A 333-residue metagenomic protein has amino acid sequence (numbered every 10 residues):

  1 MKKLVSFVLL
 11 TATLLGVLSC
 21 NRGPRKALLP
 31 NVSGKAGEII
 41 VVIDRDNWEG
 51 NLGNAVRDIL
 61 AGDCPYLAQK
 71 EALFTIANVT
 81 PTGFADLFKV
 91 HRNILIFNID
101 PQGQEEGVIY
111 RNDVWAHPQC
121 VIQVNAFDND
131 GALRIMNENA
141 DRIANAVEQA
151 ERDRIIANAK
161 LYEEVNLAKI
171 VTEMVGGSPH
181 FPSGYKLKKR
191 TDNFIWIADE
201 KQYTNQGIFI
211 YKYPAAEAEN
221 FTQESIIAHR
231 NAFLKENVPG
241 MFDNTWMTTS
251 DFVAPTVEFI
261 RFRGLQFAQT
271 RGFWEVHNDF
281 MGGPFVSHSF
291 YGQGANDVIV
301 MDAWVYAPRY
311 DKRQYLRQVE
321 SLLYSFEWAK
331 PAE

Functional and structural regions predicted by a protein language model:
M1-V8: Bacterial N-terminal signal peptides that target proteins for export
G16-S19: C-terminal motif of bacterial Sec signal peptides marking the signal peptidase cleavage site
G23-P118: Start-of-domain marker
R25-K26, S33, V42-D46, P182-M241 (+1 more regions): Secretory pathway targeting signatures of secreted, lumenal, and periplasmic proteins
F74-A126, D130, N237-A295, Y310: Signature of long, low-cysteine stretches enriched in small and polar/charged residues
C120-D128, G207-K212, D297-P308: Short, well-ordered beta-strand elements
L133-A157, P179, Y185, D297-E333: Surface-exposed amphipathic alpha-helical segments
R134, A146-A215: Acidic/His-rich structured neighborhood in mature extracellular/periplasmic domains
